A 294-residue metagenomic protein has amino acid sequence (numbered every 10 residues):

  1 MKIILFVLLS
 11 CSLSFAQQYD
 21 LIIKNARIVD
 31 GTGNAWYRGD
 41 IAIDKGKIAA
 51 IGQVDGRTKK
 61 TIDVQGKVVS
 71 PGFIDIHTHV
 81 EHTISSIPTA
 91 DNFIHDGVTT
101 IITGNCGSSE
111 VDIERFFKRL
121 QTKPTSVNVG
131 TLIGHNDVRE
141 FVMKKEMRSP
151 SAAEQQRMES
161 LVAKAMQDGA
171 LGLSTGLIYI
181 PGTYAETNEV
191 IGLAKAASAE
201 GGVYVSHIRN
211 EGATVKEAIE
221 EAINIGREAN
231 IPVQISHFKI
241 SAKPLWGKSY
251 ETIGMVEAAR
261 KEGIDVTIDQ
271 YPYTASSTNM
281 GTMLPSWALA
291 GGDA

Functional and structural regions predicted by a protein language model:
I3-S12: Sec-dependent N-terminal signal peptides
Q18-L21, I28-G72: Histidine-rich, glycine-flanked metal-binding segment
G31, C106, I178: Flexible loop residues that form catalytic and substrate-binding hotspots at small-molecule/glycan-binding clefts
N34-A35, S86, S109, V215: Solvent-exposed, acidic/flexible segments
A49, I62, G130, S236 (+1 more regions): General small-molecule cofactor/ligand-binding pocket signal
V64-V69, F73-V80, S86-T175, A194 (+5 more regions): Divalent-metal coordination cores built from histidine and acidic residues
V80-E81, N210: Short active-site segment of divalent metal-dependent hydrolases/proteases that encodes the spacing between
P150-T175, P181-A294: Histidine/acidic residue-rich metal-binding segments in metalloenzymes
